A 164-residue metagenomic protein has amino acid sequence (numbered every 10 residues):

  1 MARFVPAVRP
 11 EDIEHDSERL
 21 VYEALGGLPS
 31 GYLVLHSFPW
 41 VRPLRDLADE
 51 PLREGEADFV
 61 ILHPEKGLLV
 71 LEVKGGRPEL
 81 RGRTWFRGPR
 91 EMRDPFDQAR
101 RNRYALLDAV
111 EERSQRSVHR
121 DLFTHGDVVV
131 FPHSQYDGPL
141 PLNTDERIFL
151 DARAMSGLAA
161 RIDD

Functional and structural regions predicted by a protein language model:
M1-D164: Intrinsically disordered, low-complexity Ser/Thr/Pro/Gly-rich regulatory segments
